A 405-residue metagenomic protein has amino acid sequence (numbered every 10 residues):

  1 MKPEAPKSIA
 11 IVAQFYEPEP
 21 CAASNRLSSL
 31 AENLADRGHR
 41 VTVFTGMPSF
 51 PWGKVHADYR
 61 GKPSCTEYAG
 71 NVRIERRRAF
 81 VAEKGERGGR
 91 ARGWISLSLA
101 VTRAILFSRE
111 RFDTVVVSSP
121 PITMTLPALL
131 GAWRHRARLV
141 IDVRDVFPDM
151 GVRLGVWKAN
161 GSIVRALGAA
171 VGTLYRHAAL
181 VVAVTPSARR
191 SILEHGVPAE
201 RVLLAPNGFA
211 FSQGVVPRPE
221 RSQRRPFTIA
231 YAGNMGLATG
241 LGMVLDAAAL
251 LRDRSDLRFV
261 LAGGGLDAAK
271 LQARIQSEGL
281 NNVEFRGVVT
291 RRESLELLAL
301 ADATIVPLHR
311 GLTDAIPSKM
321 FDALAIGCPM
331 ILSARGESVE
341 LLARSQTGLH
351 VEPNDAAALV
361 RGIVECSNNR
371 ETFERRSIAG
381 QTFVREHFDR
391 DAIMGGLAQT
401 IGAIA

Functional and structural regions predicted by a protein language model:
M1-G70, P186, D253: N-terminal subdomain of nucleotide-sugar transferases
T102, L106, T123-L126, L130-R134 (+1 more regions): Membrane-proximal helix-turn-helix segments that form the acceptor-binding/catalytic region of lipid-linked
S187, A205-G208: Carbohydrate-associated surface elements
S222-T239, L245-A249, V260, S377: Conserved donor-binding/catalytic core segment of Leloir-type glycosyltransferases
P226, S255, V260, A269-L295: Nucleotide-activated donor-binding/catalytic signature segment of Leloir-type glycosyltransferases, i.e., the conserved
T304-V306, D322-S333: Short hydrophobic beta-strand element within catalytic cores of glycosyltransferases and related nucleotide-activated
R310, R344-S345, L349-A356, E365-E371: Conserved acidic donor-binding segment of nucleotide-sugar-dependent glycosyltransferases
E365, T372-E386: A short, well-ordered alpha-helix in the C-terminal region of glycosyltransferases
